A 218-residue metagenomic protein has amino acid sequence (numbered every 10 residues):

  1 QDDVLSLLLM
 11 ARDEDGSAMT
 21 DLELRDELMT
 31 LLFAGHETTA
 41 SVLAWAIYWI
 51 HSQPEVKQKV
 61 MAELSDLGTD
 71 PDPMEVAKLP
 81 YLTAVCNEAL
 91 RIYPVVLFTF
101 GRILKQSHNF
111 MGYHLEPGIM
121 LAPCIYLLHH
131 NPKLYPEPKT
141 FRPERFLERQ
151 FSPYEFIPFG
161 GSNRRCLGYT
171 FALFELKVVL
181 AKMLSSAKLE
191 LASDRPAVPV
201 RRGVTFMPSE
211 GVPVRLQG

Functional and structural regions predicted by a protein language model:
Q1-R12, S52-E63, Y81, V85 (+3 more regions): Cytochrome P450 heme-thiolate monooxygenase catalytic domain
Q1-V42, L79: Conserved cytochrome P450 catalytic core segment spanning the I/J/K helices
T38-H51, V179: Short, small-residue alpha-helix embedded
P54-V56, R164, F171-T205: Cytochrome P450 heme-binding "Cys pocket" and the immediately downstream C-terminal segment
P71-M111: Conserved cytochrome P450 K-helix E-x-x-R motif and the immediately C-terminal K′/meander segment
K105-N109, P123-R149: Conserved cytochrome P450 K-helix/beta-meander segment immediately N-terminal to the heme-binding cysteine loop
